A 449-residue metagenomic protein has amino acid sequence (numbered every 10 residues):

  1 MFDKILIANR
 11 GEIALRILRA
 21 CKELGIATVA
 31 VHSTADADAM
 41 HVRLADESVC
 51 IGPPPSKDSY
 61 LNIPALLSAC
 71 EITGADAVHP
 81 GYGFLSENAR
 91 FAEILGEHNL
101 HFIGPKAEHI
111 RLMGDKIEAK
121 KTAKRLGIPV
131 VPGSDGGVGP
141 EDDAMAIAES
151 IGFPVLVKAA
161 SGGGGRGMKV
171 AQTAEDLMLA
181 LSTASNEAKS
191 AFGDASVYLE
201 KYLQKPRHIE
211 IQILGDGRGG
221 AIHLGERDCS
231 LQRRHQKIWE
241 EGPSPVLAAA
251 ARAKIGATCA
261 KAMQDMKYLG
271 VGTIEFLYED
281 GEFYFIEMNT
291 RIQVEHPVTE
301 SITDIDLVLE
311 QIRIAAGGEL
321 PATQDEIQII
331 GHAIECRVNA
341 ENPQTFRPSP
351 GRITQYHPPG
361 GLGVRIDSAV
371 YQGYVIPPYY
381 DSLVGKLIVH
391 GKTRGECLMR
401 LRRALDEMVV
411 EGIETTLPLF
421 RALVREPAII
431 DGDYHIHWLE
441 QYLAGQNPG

Functional and structural regions predicted by a protein language model:
M1-L126, V138-A146, L179, E396: ATP-binding N-terminal substructure of ATP-dependent carboxylate-amine bond-forming enzymes
L6-I26, S48, E71-T73, A89 (+5 more regions): ATP-dependent carboxylate activation and anion-phosphoryl transfer catalytic cores that bind Mg-ATP to form
V29, H79, H101-I103, V131 (+3 more regions): Structural detector of well-ordered beta-strand residues that form the stable sheet scaffold of enzyme domains
T34, P54, E108, G136-G139 (+4 more regions): Short, solvent-exposed coil/turn elements at secondary-structure transition points
S59, P80-F84, E108-L112, G133-G136 (+5 more regions): Glycine- and other small-residue-rich loops at beta-strand/loop junctions that grip anionic moieties
T122-V131, F153-P154: A polyampholytic, Gly/Pro-enriched intrinsically disordered region
I147-L156: Acidic/histidine-enriched active-site and ligand-binding environments that engage anionic O-linkages
A159: N-terminal nucleotide-binding beta1-loop-alpha1 segment
